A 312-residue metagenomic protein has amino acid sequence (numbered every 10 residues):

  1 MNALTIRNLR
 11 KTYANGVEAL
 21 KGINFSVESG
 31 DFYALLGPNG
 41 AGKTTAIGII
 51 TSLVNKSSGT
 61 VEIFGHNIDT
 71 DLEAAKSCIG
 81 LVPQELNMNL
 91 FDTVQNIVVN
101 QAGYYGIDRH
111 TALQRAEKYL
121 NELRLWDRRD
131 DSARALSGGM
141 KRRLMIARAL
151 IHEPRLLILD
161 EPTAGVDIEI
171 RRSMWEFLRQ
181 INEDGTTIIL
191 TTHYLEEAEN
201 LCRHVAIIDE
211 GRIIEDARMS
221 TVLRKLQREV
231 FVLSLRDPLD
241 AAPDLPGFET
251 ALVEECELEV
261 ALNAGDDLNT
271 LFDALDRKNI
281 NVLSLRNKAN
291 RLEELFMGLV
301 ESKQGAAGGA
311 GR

Functional and structural regions predicted by a protein language model:
M1-I6, R10-G22, L72: A short, flexible loop at the N-terminus of ABC-type nucleotide-binding domains that lies
V99, G103, H110-R128: Conserved ABC ATPase "signature" region
S132-L136: Conserved ABC ATPase signature
E153: Conserved catalytic motifs of ABC-family nucleotide-binding domains
L157-D160: Catalytic Walker B motif of ABC-type/P-loop ATPase nucleotide-binding domains
W175-N263: ABC transporter nucleotide-binding domain
R228-K303, R312: Short, charged/small-residue-rich alpha-helical element at the C-terminal edge of ABC transporter nucleotide-binding
